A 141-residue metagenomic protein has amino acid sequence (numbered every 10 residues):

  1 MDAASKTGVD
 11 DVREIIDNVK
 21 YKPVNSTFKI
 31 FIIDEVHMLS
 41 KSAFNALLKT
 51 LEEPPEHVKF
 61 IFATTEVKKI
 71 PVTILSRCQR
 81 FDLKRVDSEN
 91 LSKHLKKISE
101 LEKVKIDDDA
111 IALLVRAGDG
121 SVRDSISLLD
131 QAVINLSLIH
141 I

Functional and structural regions predicted by a protein language model:
M1-R80, N90: P-loop/Walker A NTP-binding region and its immediately flanking N-terminal helices in P-loop NTPase folds
D11-E14, Q79-I139: Extended, largely alpha-helical regulatory/partner-binding modules appended to the mid-to-C-terminal parts
K20, H140-I141: Long, compositionally biased low-complexity repeat segments characteristic of intrinsically disordered regions
